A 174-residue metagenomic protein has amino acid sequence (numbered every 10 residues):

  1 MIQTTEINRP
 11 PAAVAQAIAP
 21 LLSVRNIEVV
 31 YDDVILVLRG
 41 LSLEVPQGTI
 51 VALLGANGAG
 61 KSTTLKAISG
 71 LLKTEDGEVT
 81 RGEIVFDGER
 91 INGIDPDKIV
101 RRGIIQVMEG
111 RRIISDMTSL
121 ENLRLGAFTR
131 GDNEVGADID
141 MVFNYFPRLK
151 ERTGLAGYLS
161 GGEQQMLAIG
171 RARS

Functional and structural regions predicted by a protein language model:
D32-D33, V51, L72-E75, S119-A137 (+1 more regions): ABC-type ATPase nucleotide-binding domains, specifically the catalytic core motifs of the NBD
V51-A52, Q106: Short beta-strand immediately N-terminal to the Walker A/P-loop
L54-A56: The feature captures the beta-strand-to-loop junction immediately N-terminal to the Walker
S69: Helix-to-loop junction immediately C-terminal to a conserved catalytic motif
V79-E89, R102, V135-A137: Conserved ABC transporter NBD signature motif
I91-I94, V142-Y158, S174: Conserved ABC nucleotide-binding domain
